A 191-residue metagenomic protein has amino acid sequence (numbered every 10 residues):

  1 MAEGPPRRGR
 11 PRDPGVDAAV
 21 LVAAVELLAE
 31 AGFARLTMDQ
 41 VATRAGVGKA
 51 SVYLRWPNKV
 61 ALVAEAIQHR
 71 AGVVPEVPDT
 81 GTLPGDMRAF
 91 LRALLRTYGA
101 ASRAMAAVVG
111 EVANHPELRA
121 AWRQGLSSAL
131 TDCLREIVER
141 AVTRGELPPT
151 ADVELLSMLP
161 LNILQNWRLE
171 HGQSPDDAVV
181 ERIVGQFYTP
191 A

Functional and structural regions predicted by a protein language model:
M1-G46, A50, A61: Basic, helix-initiating cap at the start of DNA-binding domains
M1-P5, G85, A89, R96 (+6 more regions): C-terminal peripheral helix-coil segments that are non-catalytic and often amphipathic
L27-A31, T37, R55, R103 (+2 more regions): A generic "structured core" feature
R35, N58-V63, V73-V74, M87: Short amphipathic alpha-helical segment with a characteristic S/N-K-E followed by hydrophobic residues
A45, R55-W56: Core residues of bacterial helix-turn-helix
N58, E111-P116: Short loop-to-helix capping motifs
P75-R103, L156: Hydrophobic alpha-helical connector segments
G99, A107, E117-T143, E154: Amphipathic alpha-helical packing segments from all-alpha helical-bundle domains
